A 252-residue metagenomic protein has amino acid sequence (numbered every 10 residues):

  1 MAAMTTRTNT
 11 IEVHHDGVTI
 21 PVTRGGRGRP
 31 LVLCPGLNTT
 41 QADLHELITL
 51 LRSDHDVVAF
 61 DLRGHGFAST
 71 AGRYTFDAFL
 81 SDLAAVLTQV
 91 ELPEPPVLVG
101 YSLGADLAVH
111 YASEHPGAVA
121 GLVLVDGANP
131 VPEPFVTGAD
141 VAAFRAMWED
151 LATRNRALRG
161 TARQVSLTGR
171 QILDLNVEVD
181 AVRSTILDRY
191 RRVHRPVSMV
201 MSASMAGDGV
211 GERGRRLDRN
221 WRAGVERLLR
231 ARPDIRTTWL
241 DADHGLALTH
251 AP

Functional and structural regions predicted by a protein language model:
M1-L31, R52-H55, L92-P93, A120 (+4 more regions): Alpha/beta-hydrolase fold catalytic core
V18-S69: Conserved HGGG/HGGXW glycine-rich cap/lid loop of the alpha/beta-hydrolase fold
T23, V58-V99, V141: Active-site loop/oxyanion-hole signature of alpha/beta-hydrolase fold enzymes
T39-T40, H65, P130, G207 (+1 more regions): Active-site loop signature of alpha/beta-hydrolase-fold enzymes
D61, V125-D126, V200: Alpha/beta-hydrolase-fold catalytic nucleophile elbow
E94-V136: Conserved hydrolase catalytic core segment
T161-D241, A247: Conserved serine/cysteine hydrolase catalytic core
L248-P252: Post-His helix in hydrolase/transferase enzymes
